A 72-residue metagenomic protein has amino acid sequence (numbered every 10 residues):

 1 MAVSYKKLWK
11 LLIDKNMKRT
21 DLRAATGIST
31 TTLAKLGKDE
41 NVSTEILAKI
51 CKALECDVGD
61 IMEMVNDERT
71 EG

Functional and structural regions predicted by a protein language model:
M1-T20: A short, Lys/Arg-rich alpha-helix, primarily the initiator
A2, K10-L11, M62-G72: Short, charged recognition helix plus adjacent turn of helix-turn-helix-like nucleic-acid-binding domains
L12, R23, C51: The alpha-helix within a helix-turn-helix
I13, G27, K38, N66: Residue-level detection of the helix-turn-helix DNA-binding "recognition helix"
N16-A34: Short alpha-helical DNA-recognition segment
D39-K49: Short, basic-rich loop-to-helix N-cap that marks the start of a DNA-contacting helix
K49-C51, I61-M62: Hydrophobic micro-packing sites on short alpha-helices
